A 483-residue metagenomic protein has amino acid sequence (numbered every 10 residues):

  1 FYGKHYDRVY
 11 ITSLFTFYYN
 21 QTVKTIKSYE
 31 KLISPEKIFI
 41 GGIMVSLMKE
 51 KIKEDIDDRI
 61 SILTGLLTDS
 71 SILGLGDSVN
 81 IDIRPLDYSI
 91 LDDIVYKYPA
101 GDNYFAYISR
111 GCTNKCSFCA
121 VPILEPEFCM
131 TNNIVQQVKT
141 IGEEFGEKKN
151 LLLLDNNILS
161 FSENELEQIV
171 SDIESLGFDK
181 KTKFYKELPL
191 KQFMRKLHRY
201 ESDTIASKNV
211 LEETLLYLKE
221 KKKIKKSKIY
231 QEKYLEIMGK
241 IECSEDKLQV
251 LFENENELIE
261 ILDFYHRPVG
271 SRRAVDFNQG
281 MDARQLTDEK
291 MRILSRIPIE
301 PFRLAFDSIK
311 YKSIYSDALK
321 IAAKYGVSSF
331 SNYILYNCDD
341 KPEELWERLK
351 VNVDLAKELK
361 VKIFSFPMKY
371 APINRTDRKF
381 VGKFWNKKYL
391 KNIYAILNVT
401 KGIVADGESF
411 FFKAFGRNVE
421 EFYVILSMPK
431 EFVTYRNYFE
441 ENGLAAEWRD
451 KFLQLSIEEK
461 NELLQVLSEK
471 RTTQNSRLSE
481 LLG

Functional and structural regions predicted by a protein language model:
F1-G101: Glycine-rich beta-alpha loop elements in corrinoid/cobalamin-binding modules across cobalamin-dependent enzymes
Y6-Y10, I60, S117, K149 (+1 more regions): Conserved acidic residues
K24-Y29, K49-R59, Q168-I173, E347 (+2 more regions): Short, aromatic/basic amphipathic alpha-helical patches
K31-I38, D58, R273, G326-S328 (+1 more regions): A short helix->loop->beta-strand "cap" motif at the edges of active sites that frequently abuts
Y98-Q136, F145-E147, S160: Canonical Radical SAM [4Fe-4S] cluster-binding loop centered on the CxxxCxxC motif and its immediate flanking residues
T140-S331, Y336: Conserved SAM/AdoMet-binding glycine-rich loop
G280, R292-I457: A structural motif corresponding to the C-terminal lobe/cap of the Radical SAM core domain
Q454-G483: C-terminal non-catalytic accessory extensions
